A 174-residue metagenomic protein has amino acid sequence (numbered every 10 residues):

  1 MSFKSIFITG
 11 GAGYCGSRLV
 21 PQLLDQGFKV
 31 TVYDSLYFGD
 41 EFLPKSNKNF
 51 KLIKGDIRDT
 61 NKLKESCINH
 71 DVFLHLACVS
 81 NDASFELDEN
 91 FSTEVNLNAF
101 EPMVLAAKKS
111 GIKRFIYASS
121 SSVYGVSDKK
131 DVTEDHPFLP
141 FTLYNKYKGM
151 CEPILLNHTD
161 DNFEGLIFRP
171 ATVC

Functional and structural regions predicted by a protein language model:
M1-V72: N-terminal Rossmann/SDR dinucleotide-binding element
T9, Y33, F73-L76, F115-S120 (+1 more regions): SDR active-site strand-loop-helix element
F42-P44, A83-N90, V126-K130: Conserved catalytic-core motifs of eukaryotic protein kinase domains, centered on the activation segment
I57-V95: NAD(P)H-binding glycine-rich loop region in Rossmannoid oxidoreductase-like domains and their noncatalytic homologs
R58, F91-P102, F138, T142 (+1 more regions): Glycine-rich NAD(P)-binding loop of the Rossmann-fold in SDR/ketoreductase-type enzymes
R58, V123-Y124, V173-C174: Conserved sequence/active-site signature of Rossmann-fold short-chain dehydrogenase/reductase
E101-T142, L166: Conserved Rossmann-fold NAD(P)-dependent oxidoreductase catalytic core, especially the SDR/UDP-sugar
V126, L139-L166: Active-site Tyr-X1-5-Lys
